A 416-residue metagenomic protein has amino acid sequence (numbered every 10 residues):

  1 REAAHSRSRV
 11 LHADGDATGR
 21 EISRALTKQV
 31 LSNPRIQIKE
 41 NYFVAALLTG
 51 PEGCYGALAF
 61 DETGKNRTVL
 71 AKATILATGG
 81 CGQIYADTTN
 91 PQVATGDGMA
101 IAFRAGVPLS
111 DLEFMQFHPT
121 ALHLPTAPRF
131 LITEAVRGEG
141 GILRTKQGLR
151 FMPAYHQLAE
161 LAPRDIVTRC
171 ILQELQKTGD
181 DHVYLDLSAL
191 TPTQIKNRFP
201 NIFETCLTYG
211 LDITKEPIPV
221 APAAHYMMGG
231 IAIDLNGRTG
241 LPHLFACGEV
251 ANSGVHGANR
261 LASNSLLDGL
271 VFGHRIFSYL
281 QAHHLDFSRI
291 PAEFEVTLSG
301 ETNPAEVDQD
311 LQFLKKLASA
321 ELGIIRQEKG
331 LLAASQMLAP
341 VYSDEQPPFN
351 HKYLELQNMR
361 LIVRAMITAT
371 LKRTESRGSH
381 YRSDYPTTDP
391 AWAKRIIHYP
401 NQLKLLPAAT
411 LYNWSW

Functional and structural regions predicted by a protein language model:
R1-K65, L70, A77, A121-L124: Conserved redox-cofactor binding core of oxidoreductases
R1-R7, R144-H156, E160, I171-E174 (+3 more regions): Glycine- and aromatic-enriched mobile tails/lids
A17, N66, Y85-V93, A127-L131 (+3 more regions): Alpha-helix capping and helix-loop boundary segments enriched in small/acidic/polar residues
N33-Q37, N41, L109, H182 (+4 more regions): Flexible, glycine/charged-enriched surface loops at secondary-structure junctions
A46-T68, L211-S253: FAD-site-proximal beta/loop scaffold in flavoenzymes
A71-A73, A77-G82, V250: Glycine-/small-residue-rich beta->alpha transition segments that form the dinucleotide
N90-F103, L109: Thiamine diphosphate
I101, V107-I218, G269, Y279-L285: An anion/pyrophosphate-binding glycine-rich loop and adjacent beta-alpha core in soluble alpha-beta enzymes
